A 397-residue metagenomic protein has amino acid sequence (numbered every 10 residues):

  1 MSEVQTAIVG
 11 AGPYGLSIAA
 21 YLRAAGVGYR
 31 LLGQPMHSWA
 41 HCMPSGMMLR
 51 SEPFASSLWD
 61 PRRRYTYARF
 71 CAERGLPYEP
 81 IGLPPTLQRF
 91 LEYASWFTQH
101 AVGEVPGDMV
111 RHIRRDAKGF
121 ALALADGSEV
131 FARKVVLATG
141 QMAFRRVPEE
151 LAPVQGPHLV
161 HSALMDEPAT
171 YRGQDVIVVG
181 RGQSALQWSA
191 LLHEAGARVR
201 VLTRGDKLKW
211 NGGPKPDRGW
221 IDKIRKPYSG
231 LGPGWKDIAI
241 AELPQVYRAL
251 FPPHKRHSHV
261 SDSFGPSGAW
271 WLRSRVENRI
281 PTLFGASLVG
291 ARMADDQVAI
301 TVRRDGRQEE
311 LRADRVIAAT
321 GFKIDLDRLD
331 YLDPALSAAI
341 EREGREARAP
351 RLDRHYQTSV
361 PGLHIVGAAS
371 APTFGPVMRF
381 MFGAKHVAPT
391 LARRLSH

Functional and structural regions predicted by a protein language model:
M1-P35, E79-H397: Flavin (primarily FAD) cofactor-binding/catalytic cores of flavoenzymes
A25, G33, W39-P53, Q88-R89: Core Rossmann-like FAD-binding/catalytic domain of the broad FAD-dependent monooxygenase superfamily
H41-L76, G230-A249: Flavin (FAD/FMN) cofactor-binding and adjacent substrate-gating region of FAD-dependent oxidoreductase domains
